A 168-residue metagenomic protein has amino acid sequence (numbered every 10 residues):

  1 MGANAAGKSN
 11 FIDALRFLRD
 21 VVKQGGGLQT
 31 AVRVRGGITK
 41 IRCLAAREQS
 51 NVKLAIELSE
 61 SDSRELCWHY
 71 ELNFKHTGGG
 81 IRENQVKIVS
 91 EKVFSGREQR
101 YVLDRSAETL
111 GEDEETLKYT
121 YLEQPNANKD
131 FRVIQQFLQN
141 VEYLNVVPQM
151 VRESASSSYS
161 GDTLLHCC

Functional and structural regions predicted by a protein language model:
A3: P-loop (Walker A) phosphate-binding loop of NTP-binding proteins
K8: Conserved lysine of the Walker
I12-R82: Conserved P-loop NTP-binding catalytic core
D62-C168: Electropositive, glycine-dotted interaction segments that contact anionic polymers or phosphate-rich ligands
